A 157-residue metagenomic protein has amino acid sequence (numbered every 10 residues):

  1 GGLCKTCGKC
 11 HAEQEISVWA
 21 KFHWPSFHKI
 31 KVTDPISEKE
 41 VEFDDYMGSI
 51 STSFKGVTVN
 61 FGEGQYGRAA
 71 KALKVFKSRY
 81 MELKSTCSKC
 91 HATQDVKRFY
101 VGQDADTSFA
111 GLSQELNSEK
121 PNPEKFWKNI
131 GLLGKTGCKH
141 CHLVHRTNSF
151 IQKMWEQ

Functional and structural regions predicted by a protein language model:
G1-Q157: Sequence context surrounding c-type heme c attachment/ligation sites in exported
